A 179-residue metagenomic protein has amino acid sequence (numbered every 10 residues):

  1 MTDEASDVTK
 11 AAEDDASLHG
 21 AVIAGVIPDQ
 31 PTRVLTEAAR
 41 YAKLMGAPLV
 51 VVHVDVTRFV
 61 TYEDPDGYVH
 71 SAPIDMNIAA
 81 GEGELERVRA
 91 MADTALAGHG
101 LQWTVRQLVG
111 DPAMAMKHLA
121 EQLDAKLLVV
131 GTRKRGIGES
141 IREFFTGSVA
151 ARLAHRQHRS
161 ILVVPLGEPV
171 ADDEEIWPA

Functional and structural regions predicted by a protein language model:
T2-D3, E13-A72, P178-A179: Small/aliphatic-rich secondary-structure junction motif
M45, V149, R156-H158: Short, structured coil segments at secondary-structure junctions
H53-V54, G131-R133, P165-L166: Short secondary-structure boundary segments
H70-R87, G138: A short acidic, glycine-rich active-site loop that binds or catalyzes chemistry on phosphate/adenosine moieties
Q107-A115: Charged docking surfaces used in two-component/phosphorelay signaling
L119-A125: Glycine-rich phosphate-binding loop signature in dinucleotide/nucleotide-binding domains
L127-R152, A171-E174: Glycine-rich, Arg-bearing micro-motifs that act as flexible, cationic patches
A154-A171: Short, flexible loop segments at boundaries between secondary-structure elements
